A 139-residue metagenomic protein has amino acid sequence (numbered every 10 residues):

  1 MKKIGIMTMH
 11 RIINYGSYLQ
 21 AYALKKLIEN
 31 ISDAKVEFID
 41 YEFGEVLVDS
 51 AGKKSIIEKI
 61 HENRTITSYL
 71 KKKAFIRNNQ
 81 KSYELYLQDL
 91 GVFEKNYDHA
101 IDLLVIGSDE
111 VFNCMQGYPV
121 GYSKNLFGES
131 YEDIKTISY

Functional and structural regions predicted by a protein language model:
M1: Glycine-rich phosphate/diphosphate-binding loops that line cofactor/substrate pockets in enzymes
I4-Y15, L19-Y139: Aromatic- and Gly/Pro-rich donor/ligand-binding loops that form nucleotide- or phosphate-bearing donor binding pockets
